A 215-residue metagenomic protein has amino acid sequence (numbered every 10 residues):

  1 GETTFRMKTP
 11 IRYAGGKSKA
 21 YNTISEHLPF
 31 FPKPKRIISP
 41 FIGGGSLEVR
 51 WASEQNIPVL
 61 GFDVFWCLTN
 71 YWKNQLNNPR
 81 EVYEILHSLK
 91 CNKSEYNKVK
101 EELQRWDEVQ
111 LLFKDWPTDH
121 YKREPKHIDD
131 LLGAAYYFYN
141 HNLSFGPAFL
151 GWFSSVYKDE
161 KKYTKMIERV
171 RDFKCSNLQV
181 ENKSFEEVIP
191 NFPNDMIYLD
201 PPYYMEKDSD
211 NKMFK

Functional and structural regions predicted by a protein language model:
G1-F31, P79-K212: SAM-dependent nucleic-acid methyltransferase catalytic core
K35-D107: SAM cofactor-binding core of SAM-dependent methyltransferases, primarily the Rossmann-like beta-alpha-beta module
